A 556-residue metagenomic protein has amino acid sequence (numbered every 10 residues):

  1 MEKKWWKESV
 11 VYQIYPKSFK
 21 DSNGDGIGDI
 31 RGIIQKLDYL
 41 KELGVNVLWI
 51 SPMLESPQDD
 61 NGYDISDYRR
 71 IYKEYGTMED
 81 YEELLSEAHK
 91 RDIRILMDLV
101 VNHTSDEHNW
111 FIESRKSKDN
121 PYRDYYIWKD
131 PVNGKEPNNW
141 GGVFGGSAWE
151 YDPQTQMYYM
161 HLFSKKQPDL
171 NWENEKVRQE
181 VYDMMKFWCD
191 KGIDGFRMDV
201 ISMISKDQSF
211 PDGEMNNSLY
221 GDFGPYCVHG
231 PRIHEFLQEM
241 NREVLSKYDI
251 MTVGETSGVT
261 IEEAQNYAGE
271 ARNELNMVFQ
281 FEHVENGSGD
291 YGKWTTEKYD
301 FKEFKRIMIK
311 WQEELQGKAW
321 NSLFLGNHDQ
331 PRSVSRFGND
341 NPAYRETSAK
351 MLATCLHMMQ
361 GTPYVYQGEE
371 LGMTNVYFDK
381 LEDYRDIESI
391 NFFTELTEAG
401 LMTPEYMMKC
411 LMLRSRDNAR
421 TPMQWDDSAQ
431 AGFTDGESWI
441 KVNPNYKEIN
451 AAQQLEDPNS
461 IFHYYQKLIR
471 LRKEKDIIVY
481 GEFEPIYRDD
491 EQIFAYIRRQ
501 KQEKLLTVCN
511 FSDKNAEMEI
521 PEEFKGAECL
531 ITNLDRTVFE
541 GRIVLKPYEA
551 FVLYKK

Functional and structural regions predicted by a protein language model:
M1-G526, T532-K556: Active-site and adjacent substrate-binding regions of carbohydrate-active enzymes
